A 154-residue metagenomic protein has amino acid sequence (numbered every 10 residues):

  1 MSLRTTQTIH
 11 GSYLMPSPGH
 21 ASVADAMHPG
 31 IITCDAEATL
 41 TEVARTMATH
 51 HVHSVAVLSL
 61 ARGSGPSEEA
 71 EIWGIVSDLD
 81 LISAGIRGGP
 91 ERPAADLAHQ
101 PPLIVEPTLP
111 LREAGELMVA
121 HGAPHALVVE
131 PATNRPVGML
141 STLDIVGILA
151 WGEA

Functional and structural regions predicted by a protein language model:
M1-A154: Tandem CBS (Cystathionine beta-synthase) repeat/Bateman regulatory domains
